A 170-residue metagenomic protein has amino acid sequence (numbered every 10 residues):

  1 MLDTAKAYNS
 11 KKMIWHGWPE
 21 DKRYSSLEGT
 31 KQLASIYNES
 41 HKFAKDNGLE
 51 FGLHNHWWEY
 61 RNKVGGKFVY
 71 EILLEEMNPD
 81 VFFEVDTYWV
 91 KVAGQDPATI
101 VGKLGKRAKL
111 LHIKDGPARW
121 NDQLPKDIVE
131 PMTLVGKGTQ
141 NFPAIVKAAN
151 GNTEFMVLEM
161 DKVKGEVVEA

Functional and structural regions predicted by a protein language model:
M1-F82, K103: Active-site acidic/histidine proton-transfer and metal-coordination neighborhood in alpha/beta enzyme cores
W15-W18, H54-H56, T87-Y88, K114 (+1 more regions): Active-site-proximal beta-strand/loop segments in catalytic clefts of secreted hydrolases
V64, Y70-F82, W89-A170: Histidine-acidic metal/acid-base catalytic patches
